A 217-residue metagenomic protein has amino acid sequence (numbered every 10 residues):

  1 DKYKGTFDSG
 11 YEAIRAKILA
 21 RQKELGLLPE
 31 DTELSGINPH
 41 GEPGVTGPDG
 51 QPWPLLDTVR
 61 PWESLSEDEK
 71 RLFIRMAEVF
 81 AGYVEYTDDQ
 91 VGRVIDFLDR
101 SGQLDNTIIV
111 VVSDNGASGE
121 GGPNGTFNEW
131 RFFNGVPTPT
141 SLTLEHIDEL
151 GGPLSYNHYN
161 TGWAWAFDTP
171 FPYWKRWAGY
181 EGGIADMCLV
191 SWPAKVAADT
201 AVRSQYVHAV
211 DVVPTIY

Functional and structural regions predicted by a protein language model:
Y3-K4, E12-E63: Long, well-ordered, tryptophan-enriched scaffold segments
G5, E67, I95-D96, W130-Y217: Substrate-binding rim/cap in mid-to-C-terminal beta-strand-loop elements of soluble/periplasmic
G5, S9-R15, A20-E24, E69-T107 (+2 more regions): A long, amphipathic alpha-helix that forms part of the scaffold/cap immediately adjacent to metal-dependent active
E30-D31, D105-N106, A197-R203: Acidic/polar loop patches that form or flank catalytic/metal-binding clefts of enzymes that bind anionic ligands
D31-T32, E120-G121, Y180: Short helix/loop capping segments that flank catalytic or ligand/cofactor-binding pockets
T58-E78, S191-A198: Short glycine/proline-rich turn/loop motifs
D105-V110, C188: Beta-sheet entry/capping signal
